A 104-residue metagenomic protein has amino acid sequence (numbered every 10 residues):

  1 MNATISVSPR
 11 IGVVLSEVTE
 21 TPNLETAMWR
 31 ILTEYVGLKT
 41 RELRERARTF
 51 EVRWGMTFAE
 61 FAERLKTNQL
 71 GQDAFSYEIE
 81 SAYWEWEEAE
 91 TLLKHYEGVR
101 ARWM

Functional and structural regions predicted by a protein language model:
M1-T67, K94, G98-M104: Small, basic N-terminal interaction modules of short regulatory proteins
R30, G37, D73-S76, E80-Y83: Heptad-repeat register of long alpha-helical coiled-coils used for dimerization/oligomerization in large scaffolding
S76-M104: Short, compact, well-ordered microdomains
